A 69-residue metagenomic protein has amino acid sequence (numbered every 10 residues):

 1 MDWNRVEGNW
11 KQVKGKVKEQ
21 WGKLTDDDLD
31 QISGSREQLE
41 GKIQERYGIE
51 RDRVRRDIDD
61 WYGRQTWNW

Functional and structural regions predicted by a protein language model:
M1-W69: Intrinsically disordered, low-complexity, hydrophilic segments
